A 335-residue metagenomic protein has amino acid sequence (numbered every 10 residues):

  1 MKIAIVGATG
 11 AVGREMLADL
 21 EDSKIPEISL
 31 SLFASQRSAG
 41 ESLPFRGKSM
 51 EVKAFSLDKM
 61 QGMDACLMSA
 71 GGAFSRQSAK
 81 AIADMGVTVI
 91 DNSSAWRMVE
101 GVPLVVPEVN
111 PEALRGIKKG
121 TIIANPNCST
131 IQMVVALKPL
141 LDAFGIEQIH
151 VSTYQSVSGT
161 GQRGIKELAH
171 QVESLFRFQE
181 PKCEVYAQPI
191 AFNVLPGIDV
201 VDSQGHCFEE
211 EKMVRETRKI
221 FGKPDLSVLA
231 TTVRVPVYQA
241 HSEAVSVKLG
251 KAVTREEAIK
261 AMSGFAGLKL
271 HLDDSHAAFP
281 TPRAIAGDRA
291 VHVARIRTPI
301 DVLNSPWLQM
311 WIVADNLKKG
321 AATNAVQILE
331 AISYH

Functional and structural regions predicted by a protein language model:
M1-I190, D225-S227, A278, I285-G287 (+4 more regions): N-terminal Rossmann-like NAD(P) cofactor-binding subdomain of oxidoreductases, focused on the glycine-rich
L17, V214-R218, I259, S263: Generic solvent-exposed, charged/amphipathic alpha-helical segments that serve as macromolecular interface scaffolds
Q36-S38, C128-S129, T153-T160, V194-V201 (+2 more regions): Glycine-rich beta-alpha junction loops
I117-A124, N193-Q204, M310-I312: Helix-loop-beta segment of a Rossmann-like dinucleotide-binding subdomain
T121-Q132, G205-V214, G320-N324: A glycine-rich, Thr/Ser-enriched phosphate-binding loop motif common to dinucleotide/cofactor-binding enzymes
E167, Q188-P196, Y238-E243, V247: Active-site-proximal catalytic alpha-helix in oxidoreductases
A191-Y238: Oxyanion-binding "anion nests"
L226-H335: C-terminal active-site/capping subdomain that shapes the small-molecule cofactor and substrate pocket of enzyme
